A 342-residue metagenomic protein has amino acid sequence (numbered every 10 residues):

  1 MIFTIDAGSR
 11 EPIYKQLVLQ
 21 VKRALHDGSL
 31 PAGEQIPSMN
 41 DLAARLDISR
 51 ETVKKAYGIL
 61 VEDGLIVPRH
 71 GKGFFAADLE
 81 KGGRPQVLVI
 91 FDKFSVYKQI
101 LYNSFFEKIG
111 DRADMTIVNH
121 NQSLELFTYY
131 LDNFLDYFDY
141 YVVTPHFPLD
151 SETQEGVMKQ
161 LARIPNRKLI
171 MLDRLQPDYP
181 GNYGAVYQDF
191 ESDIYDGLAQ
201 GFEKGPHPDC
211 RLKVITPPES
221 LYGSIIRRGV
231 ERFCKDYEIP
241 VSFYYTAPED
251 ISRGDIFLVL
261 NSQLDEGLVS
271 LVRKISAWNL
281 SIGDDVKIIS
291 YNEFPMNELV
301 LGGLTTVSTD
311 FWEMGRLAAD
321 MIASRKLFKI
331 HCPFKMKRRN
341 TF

Functional and structural regions predicted by a protein language model:
M1-A44: Extreme N-terminal segment that seeds HTH/winged-HTH DNA-binding domains in transcriptional regulators
S29-P68: N-terminal helix-turn-helix
Q35-I36, P68-K81: Short, Lys/Arg-rich nucleic-acid/phosphate-binding segment
A77, K81-D196, I256-Q263, L268: Alpha-helical recognition/docking segments in bacterial nutrient-uptake and carbohydrate-utilization systems
I109-N121, L212-I215, V230-I251, D255-L258: Short beta-strand elements in bilobed, periplasmic/extracellular small-molecule ligand-binding domains
L175-L212, G267, N292, V307-L327: Hydrophobic alpha-helical segments within soluble ligand-binding/sensing domains
S192-C234, I330-F342: An alpha-beta-alpha
G254-I256, S262-F342: Flexible loop/turn connectors
